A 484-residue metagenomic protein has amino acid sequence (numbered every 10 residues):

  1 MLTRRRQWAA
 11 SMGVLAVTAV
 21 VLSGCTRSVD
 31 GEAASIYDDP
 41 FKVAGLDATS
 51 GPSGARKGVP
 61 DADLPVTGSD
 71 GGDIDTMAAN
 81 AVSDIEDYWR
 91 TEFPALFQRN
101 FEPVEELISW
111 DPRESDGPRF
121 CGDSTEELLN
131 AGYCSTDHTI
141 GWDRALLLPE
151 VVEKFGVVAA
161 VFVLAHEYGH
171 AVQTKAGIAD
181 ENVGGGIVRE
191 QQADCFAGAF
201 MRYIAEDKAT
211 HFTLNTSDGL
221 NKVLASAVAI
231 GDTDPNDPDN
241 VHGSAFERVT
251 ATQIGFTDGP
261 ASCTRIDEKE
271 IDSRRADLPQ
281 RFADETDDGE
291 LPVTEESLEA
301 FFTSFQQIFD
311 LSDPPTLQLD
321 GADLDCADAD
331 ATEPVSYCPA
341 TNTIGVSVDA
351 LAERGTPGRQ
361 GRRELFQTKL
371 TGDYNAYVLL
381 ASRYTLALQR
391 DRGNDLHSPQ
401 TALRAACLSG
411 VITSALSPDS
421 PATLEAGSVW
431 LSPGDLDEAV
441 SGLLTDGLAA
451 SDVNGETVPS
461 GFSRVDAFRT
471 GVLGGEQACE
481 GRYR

Functional and structural regions predicted by a protein language model:
V21-G24: C-terminal motif of bacterial Sec signal peptides marking the signal peptidase cleavage site
T26-V29: Bacterial signal peptide processing site
A44-A55, D232-L317, L448-R484: Pan-zinc metallopeptidase signature
T67-G71, A81-D84, L96-F120, V188 (+3 more regions): Acidic helix-start/capping segments at beta-turn-to-alpha-helix junctions
E92-P94, V188-E190, D194-D232, A402 (+1 more regions): Short helix/loop segments within enzyme catalytic domains that coordinate or immediately flank catalytic cofactors
P112-G141, G321-G345, A352-R359: Catalytic zinc-binding patch centered on the HExxH motif and its immediate surroundings that defines zinc-dependent
A145-F162, E181-G184, R354-V378, G393-Q400: Short pre-active-site segment immediately N-terminal to the catalytic Zn-binding motif
Y168-E181, A199, I204-A205, R383-H397 (+1 more regions): Catalytic Zn2+-binding segment of zinc metalloproteases
